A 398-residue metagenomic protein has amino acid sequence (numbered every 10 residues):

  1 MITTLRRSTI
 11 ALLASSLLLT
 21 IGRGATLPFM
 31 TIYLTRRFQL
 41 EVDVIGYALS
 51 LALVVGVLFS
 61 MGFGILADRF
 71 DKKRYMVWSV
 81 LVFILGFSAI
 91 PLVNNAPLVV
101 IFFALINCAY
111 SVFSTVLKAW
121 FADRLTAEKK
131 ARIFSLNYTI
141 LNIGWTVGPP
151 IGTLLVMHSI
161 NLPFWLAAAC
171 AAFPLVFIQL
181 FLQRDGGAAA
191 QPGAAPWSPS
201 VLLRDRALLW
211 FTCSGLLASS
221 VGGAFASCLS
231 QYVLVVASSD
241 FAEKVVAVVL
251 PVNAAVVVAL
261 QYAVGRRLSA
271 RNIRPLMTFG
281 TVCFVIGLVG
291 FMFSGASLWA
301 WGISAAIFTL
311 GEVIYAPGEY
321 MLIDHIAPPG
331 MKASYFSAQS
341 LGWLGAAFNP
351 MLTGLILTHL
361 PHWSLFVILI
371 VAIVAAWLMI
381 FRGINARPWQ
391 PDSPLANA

Functional and structural regions predicted by a protein language model:
M1-R6, R184-C213, A398: Juxtamembrane intracellular "pre-TM" segments in multi-pass secondary transporters
F29-D43, S227-V246: Short amphipathic helix-loop junctions that connect adjacent transmembrane helices in Major Facilitator Superfamily/SLC
L53-M61, W145-T146, A254-Y262, A346-M351: Residue-level signature of mid-helix packing/kink "hotspots" within the transmembrane helices of 12-pass Major
F59-D71, L260-I273, L357: Helix-to-loop junctions at the C-terminal end of transmembrane segments in multipass secondary transporters
R74-A89, P275-G290: Structural signature of the two symmetry-related core transmembrane helices
A104-L141: Cytoplasmic helix-loop-helix junction between adjacent transmembrane helices in 12-TM secondary transporters
P163-Q179, F366-R382: Symmetry-related core transmembrane helices of the 12-TM Major Facilitator Superfamily/SLC fold
G330-H359: A late C-terminal transmembrane helix in Major Facilitator Superfamily
